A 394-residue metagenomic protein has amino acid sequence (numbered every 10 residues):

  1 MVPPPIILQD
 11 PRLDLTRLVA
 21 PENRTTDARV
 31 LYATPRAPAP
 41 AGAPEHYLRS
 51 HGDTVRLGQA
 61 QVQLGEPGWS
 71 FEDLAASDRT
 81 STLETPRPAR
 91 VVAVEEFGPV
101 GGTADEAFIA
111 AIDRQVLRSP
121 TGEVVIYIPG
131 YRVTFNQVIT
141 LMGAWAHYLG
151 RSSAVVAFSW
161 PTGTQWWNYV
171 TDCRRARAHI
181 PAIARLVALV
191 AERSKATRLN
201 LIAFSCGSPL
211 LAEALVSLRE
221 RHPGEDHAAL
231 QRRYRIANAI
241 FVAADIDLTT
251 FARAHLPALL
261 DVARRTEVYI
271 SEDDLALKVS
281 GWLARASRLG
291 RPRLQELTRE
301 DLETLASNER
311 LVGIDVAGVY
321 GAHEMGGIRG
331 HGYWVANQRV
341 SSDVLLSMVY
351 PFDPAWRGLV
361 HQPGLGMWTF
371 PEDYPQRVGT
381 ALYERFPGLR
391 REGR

Functional and structural regions predicted by a protein language model:
V2-G102, A110-S119, I139-G143, H147-V155 (+3 more regions): Lipolytic serine-hydrolase domain surface
E106, R118-P120, I128: Segments of Walker-type
E123: Alpha/beta-hydrolase fold active-site loops
I126-G130, F204-S205, A243: The conserved beta1-alpha1 loop
V133-V138: Short substrate-entry loop that stabilizes the transition state in hydrolases
I183, A203-G207, L211: Gly/Ala-rich beta-loop-alpha elbow adjacent to hydrolase catalytic centers
